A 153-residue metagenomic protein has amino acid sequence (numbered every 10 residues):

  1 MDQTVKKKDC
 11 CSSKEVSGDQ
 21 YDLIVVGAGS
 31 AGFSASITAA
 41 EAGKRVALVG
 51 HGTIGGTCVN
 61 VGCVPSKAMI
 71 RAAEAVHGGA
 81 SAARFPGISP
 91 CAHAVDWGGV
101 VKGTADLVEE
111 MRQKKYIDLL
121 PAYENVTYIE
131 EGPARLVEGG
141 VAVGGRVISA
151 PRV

Functional and structural regions predicted by a protein language model:
D2-Y21, I37-K44, V49-V153: Glycine-rich flavin
G27-S30, H51-G52: Glycine-rich Rossmann-fold phosphate-binding loop(s) that bind the pyrophosphate of adenine dinucleotide cofactors
F33: Residues forming the Rossmann-fold NAD(P)(H) cofactor-binding site
